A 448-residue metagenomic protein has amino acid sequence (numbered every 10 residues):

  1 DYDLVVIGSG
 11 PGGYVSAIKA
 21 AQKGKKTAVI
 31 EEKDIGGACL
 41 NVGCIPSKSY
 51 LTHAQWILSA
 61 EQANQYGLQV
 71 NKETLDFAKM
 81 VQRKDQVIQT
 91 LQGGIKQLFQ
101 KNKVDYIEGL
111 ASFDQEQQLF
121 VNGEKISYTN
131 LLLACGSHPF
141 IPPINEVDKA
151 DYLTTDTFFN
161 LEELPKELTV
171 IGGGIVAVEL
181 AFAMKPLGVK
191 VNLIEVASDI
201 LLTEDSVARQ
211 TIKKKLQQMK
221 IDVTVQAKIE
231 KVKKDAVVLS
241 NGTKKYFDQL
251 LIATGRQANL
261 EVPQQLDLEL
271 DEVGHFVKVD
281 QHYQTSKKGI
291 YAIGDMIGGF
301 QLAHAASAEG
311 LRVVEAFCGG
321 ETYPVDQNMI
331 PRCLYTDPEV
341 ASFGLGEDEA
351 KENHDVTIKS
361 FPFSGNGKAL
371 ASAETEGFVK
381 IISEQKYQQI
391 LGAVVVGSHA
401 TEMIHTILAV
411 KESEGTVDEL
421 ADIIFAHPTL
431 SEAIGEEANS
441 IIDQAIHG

Functional and structural regions predicted by a protein language model:
Y2-V29, A177-P186: N-terminal Rossmann-like FAD-binding beta1-loop-alpha1 element of flavoenzymes
V5-I7, A111, I126-G136, I171 (+2 more regions): Short hydrophobic core segments
I7-G10, A21-K33, A38, I45 (+5 more regions): Flexible, glycine-rich terminal cap/loop adjacent to redox cofactors in electron-transfer oxidoreductases
N41-V42, P46-K125, L202-A227, K234-D235 (+1 more regions): N-terminal Rossmann-like dinucleotide/flavin-binding domain of flavoprotein oxidoreductases that bind FAD/FMN
C44, C135-V189, I194, L266-D267 (+1 more regions): Glycine-rich dinucleotide-binding loop and its adjacent helix/turn
V81, Q86-Q92, F159-N160, P165-T169 (+4 more regions): Rossmann-like dinucleotide-binding cores of NAD(P)H-dependent redox enzymes
E108, S112-F120, I126, L187-Q281: A Rossmann-like FAD-binding core segment of flavoenzymes
D148-L164, K245-F317: FAD-site-proximal beta/loop scaffold in flavoenzymes
